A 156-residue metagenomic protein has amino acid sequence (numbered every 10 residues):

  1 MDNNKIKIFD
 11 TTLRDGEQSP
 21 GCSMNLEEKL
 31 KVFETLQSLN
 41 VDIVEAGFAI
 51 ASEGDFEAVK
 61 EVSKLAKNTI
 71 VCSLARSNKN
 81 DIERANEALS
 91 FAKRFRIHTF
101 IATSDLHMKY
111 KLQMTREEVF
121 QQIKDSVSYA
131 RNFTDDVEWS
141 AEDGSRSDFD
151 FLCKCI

Functional and structural regions predicted by a protein language model:
M1-K79: N-terminal capping/small domains of soluble enzymes
D10-T12, T99-T103, I156: Short, small-residue-rich loop/turn micro-motifs
M24-T35, I82-A85, I123, F151 (+1 more regions): Short, acidic/polar
L36, N40, A92-R94, C155-I156: Structural recognition of alpha->loop->beta junctions
I43, F48, N68-E138, E142-F151: Active-site beta->alpha loop and helix N-cap motifs at the rims of alpha/beta catalytic domains
D55-A58, D148-L152: Residues at alpha-helix caps and immediate loop-helix transition turns in enzyme cores, especially N- and C-cap
A58-V62, A88, K154-C155: Short low-complexity, flexible loop/linker segments enriched in glycine and/or proline with clustered acidic
